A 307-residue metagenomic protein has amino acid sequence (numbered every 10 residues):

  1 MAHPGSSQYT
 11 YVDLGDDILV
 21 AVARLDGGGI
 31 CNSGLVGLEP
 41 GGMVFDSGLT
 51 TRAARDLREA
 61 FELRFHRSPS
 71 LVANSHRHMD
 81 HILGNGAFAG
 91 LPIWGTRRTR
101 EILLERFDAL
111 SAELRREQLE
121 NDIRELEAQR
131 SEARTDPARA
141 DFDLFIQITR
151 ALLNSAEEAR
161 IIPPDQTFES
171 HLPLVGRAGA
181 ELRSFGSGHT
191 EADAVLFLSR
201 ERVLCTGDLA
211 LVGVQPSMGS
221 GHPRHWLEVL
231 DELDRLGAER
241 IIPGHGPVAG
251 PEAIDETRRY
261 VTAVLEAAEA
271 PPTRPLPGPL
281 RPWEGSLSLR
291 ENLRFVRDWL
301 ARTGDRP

Functional and structural regions predicted by a protein language model:
A2-H3, A109, R116, A128-L153 (+2 more regions): Accessory terminal helices/loops
Y11-A60, A194-D208: Conserved beta-strand hairpin/beta-sheet module of binuclear metal-dependent hydrolase folds, prominently
D17, V36, D46, F61 (+9 more regions): Divalent metal-coordination and catalytic microenvironments
P40, R52-R98, L236-G237: Active-site metal-binding motif and surrounding structural segment of the metallo-beta-lactamase
G41-M43, S47-T51, G179-E256, A263: Metallo-beta-lactamase
R97-E101, A210: Short, acidic/turn-prone active-site loops that include or flank metal/cofactor- and phosphate-binding residues
I102-A109: Short, charged, surface-exposed secondary-structure boundary motifs
L153, E157-L198: Core dinuclear metal-dependent hydrolase active-site scaffold
